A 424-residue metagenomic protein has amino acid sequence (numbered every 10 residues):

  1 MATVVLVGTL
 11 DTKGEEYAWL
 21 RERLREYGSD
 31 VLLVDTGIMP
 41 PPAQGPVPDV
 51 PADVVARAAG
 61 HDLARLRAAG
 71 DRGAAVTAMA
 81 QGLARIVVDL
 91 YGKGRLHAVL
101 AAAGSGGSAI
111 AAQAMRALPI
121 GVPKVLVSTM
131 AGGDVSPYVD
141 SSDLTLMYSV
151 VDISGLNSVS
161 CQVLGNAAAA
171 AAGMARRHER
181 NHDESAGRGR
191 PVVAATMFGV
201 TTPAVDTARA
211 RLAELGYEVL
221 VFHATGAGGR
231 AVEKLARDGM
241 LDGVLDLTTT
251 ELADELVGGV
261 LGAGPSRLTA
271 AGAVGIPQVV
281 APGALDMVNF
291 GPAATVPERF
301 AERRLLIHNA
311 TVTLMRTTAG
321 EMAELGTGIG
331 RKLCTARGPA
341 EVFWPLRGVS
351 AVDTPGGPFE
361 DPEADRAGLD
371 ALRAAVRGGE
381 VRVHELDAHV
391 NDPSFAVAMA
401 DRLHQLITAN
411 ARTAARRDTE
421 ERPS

Functional and structural regions predicted by a protein language model:
M1-P42, A98, S108-A117, G121-L126: N-terminal phosphate-binding or glycine-rich loops at protein starts, especially the Walker A/P-loop of NTPases
V4-V5, T12-A18, R23-L32, G259-S424: C-terminal non-catalytic interaction/assembly regions of soluble proteins
T9-E15, H97-A111, A194-V205, T225-A227 (+5 more regions): Gly/Ser/Thr-rich loops at beta-strand to alpha-helix junctions that form or flank small-molecule/cofactor-binding
K13-E22, L32, I38-V50, R188-G226 (+1 more regions): Glycine-rich phosphate/diphosphate-binding loop of Rossmann-like nucleotide-binding domains
Q44-K93: Phosphate/nucleotide-donor binding subsite
R67-A69, D134-V200, E324, E385: Cap/lid and interdomain-hinge subdomains that line or gate substrate/regulatory clefts in soluble alpha/beta enzymes
A98-A101, I110-V139, Y148, L220-A224 (+1 more regions): Short, acidic/small-residue loops that bind anionic groups at enzyme active sites
A101-I120, V205-R209, T354-D361, L369: Short Gly/Thr/Asp-enriched flexible loops that form oxyanion-binding sites at enzyme active sites
